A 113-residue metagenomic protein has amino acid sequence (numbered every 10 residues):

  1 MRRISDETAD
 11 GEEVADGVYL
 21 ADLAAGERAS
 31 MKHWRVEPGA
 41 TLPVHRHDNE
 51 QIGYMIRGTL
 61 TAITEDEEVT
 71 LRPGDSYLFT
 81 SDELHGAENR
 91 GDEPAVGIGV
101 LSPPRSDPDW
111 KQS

Functional and structural regions predicted by a protein language model:
M1-A29, D109-S113: A short, N-terminal "cap"/entry segment at the start of jelly-roll beta-barrel domains of the cupin/DSBH fold
D22, M31-H33, I52, S76-L78: Conserved hydrophobic/aromatic beta-strand scaffold that supports enzyme active sites
K32-R46: Conserved short histidine dyad/triad with adjacent acidic residue
V44, A62-I63, F79, H85-G91: Short beta-strand His + acidic residue motifs that chelate non-heme Fe in jelly-roll/DSBH and cupin folds
E50-E65: Glycine- and acidic-residue-biased ligand/ion/polar-headgroup-sensing regions
E65-D82: Short acidic-glycine-tyrosine-enriched beta hairpin
E93-P108: A short hydrophobic beta-strand segment most commonly corresponding to one strand of the jelly-roll/cupin
